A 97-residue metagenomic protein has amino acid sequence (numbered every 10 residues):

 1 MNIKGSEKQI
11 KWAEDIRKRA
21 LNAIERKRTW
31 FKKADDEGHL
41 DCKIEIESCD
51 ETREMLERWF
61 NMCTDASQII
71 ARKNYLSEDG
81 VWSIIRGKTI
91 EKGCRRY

Functional and structural regions predicted by a protein language model:
M1-Y97: Charged, low-complexity intrinsically disordered segments and flexible loops
